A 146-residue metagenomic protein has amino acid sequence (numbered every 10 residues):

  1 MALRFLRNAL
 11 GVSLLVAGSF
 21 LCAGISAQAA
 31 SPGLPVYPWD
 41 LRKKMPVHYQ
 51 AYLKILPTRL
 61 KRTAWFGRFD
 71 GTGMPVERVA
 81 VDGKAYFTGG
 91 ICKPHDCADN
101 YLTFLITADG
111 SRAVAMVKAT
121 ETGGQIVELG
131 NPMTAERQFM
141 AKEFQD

Functional and structural regions predicted by a protein language model:
A2-L14: Bacterial N-terminal signal peptides that target proteins for export
L6-A9, G24, A80, V114 (+1 more regions): Small/flexible residues
A17-S26: C-terminal segment of classical bacterial N-terminal signal peptides
C22, G110, M116-V117, G123: A generic "cationic amphipathic patch" detector
A30-Y52, A119-D146: C-terminal partner/receptor-binding element of secreted or periplasmic proteins
I55-A115: Mature extracytoplasmic domains of secretory-pathway proteins
